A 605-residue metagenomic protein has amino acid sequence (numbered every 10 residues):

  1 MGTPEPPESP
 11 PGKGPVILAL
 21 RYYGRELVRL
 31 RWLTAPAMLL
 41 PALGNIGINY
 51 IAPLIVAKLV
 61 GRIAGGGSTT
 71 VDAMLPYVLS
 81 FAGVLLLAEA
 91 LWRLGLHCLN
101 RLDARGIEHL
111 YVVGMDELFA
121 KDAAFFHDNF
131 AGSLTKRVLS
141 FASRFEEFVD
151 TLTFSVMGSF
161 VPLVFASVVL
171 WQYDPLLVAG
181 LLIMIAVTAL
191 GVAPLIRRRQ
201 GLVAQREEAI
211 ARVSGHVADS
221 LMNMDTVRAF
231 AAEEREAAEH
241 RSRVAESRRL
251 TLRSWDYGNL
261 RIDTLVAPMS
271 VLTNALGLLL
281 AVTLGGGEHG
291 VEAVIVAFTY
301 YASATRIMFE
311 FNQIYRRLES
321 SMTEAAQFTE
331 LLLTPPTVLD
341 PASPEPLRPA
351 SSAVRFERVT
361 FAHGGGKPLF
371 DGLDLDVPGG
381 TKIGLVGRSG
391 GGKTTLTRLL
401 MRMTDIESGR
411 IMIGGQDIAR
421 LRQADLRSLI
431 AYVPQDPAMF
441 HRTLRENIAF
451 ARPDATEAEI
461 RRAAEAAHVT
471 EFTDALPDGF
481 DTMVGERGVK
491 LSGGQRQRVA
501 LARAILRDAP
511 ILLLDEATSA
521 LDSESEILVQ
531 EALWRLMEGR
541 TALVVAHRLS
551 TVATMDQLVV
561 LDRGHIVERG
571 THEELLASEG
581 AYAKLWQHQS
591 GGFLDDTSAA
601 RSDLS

Functional and structural regions predicted by a protein language model:
M1-N49, A64-S80, G95-L99, D103 (+8 more regions): Membrane-integrated ABC transporters
P4-P11, A104, V112-A142, G215-E239 (+4 more regions): Short intracellular "coupling" helices and adjacent cytoplasmic loop segments at the cytosolic face of multi-pass
E8-V16, G44, I48-G61, V84-H127 (+10 more regions): Juxtamembrane helix-loop junctions of ABC transporter transmembrane domains
R25-W32, A123-A124, S140-V149, T153 (+8 more regions): An intracellular "coupling" helix at the cytosolic face of ABC transporter transmembrane type-1 domains
T34-L43, F154-Q205, L279-G290, R306: Transmembrane helices of ABC transporter permease
H97-D116, M157-G158, L181-D225, A232-R241 (+6 more regions): Cytoplasmic coupling helices
V169-I183, Y257-A326, L332: Helix-loop-helix
L347-S605: ABC-type nucleotide-binding domain
